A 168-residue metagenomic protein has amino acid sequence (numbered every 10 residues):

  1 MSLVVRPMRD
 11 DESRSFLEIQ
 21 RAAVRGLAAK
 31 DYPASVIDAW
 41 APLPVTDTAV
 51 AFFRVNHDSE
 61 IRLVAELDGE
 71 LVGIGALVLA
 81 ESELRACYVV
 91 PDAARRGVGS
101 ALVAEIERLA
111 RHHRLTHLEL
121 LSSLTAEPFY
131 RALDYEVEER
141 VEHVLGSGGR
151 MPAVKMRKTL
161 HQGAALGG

Functional and structural regions predicted by a protein language model:
S2-V4: Extreme N-terminal starter segment of soluble prokaryotic enzymes
P7-D11, E18-D92, V103-E105, L109 (+1 more regions): Acetyl-CoA-dependent GNAT
A94-R96: Glycine-rich ATP-binding loop(s) of histidine-kinase-like ATPases
L102, A126-F129: Conserved short alpha-helix immediately C-terminal to the canonical SAM/SAH-binding motif I of Rossmann-like
A110-S123: Conserved GNAT acetyl-CoA-binding A-motif
E119-L121, E136-K155: Conserved catalytic-core motifs of GNAT/GCN5-like acyltransferases
Y130, Y135: Conserved active-site tyrosine of GNAT-family acetyltransferases
G149-G168: Terminal substrate-recognition subdomain of acyl/acetyltransferases
